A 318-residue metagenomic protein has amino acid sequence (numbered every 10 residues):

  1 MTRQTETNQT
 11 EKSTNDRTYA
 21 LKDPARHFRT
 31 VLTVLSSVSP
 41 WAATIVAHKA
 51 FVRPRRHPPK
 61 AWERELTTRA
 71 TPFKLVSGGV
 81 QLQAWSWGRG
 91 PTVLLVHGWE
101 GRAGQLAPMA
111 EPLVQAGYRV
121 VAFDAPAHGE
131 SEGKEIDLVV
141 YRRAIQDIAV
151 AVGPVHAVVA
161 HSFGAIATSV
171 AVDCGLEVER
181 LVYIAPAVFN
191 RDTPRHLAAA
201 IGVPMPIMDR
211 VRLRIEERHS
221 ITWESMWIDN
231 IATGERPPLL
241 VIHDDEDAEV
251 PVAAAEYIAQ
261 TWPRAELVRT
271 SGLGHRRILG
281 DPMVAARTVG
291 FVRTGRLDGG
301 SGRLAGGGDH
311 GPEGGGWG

Functional and structural regions predicted by a protein language model:
T18-K74: An N-terminal hydrophobic leader/cap segment in hydrolases
A103, A110-E132: Conserved alpha/beta-hydrolase
E135-H156: Alpha/beta-hydrolase active-site loop
V159-T168: Gly/Ala-rich beta-loop-alpha elbow adjacent to hydrolase catalytic centers
C174-I221: Hydrolase active-site cap/lid region
G234-E235, V241-H243, D247: Short beta-strand/loop motif that positions the catalytic acidic residue of the alpha/beta-hydrolase fold
A248-A254: Conserved alpha/beta-hydrolase "acid-adjacent" motif
L273-M283: Catalytic histidine-centered segment of alpha/beta-hydrolase-like enzymes
